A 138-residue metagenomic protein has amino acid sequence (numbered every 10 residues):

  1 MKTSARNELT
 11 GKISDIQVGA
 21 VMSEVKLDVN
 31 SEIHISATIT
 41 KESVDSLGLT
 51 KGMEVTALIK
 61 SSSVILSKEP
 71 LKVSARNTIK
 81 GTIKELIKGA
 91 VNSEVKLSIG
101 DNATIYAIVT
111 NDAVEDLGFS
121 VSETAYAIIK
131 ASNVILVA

Functional and structural regions predicted by a protein language model:
K2-T10, D15, H34, K41-E85 (+3 more regions): Glycine/charge-rich catalytic "coupling/switch" loops of P-loop NTPases
A20-K26, A90-K96: Short aromatic-glycine-enriched beta-strand elements
K26-I35, L97-I105: OB-fold (S1/OB) nucleic-acid-binding surfaces
I108: C-terminal binding/interaction regions
